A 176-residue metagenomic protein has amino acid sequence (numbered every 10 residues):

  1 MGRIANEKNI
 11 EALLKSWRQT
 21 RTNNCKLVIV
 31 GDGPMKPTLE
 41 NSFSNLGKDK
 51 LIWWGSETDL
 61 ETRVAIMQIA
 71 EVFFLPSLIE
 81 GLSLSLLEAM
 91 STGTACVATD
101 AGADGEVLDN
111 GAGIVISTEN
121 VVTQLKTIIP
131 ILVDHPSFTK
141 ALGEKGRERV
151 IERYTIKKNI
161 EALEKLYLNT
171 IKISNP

Functional and structural regions predicted by a protein language model:
R3-Q19, P34-E40: A conserved mid-protein helix/loop that constitutes part of the nucleotide-sugar donor-binding site
E40-E57: Nucleotide-activated donor-binding/catalytic signature segment of Leloir-type glycosyltransferases, i.e., the conserved
S56, A65-A70: Short alpha-helical donor nucleotide-sugar binding micro-motif in glycosyltransferases
V64, S83, L87-S91, G105-E106: Short alpha-helical segment that forms part of, or immediately flanks, the ligand-binding pocket in carbohydrate-active
L78: Aromatic "clamp/platform" in nucleotide-sugar-dependent glycosyltransferases that forms part of the donor/acceptor
A95-A98: Short hydrophobic beta-strand element within catalytic cores of glycosyltransferases and related nucleotide-activated
N110, I114-V122, I131-P136: Conserved acidic donor-binding segment of nucleotide-sugar-dependent glycosyltransferases
I131, F138-R153, N159-K165: A short, well-ordered alpha-helix in the C-terminal region of glycosyltransferases
